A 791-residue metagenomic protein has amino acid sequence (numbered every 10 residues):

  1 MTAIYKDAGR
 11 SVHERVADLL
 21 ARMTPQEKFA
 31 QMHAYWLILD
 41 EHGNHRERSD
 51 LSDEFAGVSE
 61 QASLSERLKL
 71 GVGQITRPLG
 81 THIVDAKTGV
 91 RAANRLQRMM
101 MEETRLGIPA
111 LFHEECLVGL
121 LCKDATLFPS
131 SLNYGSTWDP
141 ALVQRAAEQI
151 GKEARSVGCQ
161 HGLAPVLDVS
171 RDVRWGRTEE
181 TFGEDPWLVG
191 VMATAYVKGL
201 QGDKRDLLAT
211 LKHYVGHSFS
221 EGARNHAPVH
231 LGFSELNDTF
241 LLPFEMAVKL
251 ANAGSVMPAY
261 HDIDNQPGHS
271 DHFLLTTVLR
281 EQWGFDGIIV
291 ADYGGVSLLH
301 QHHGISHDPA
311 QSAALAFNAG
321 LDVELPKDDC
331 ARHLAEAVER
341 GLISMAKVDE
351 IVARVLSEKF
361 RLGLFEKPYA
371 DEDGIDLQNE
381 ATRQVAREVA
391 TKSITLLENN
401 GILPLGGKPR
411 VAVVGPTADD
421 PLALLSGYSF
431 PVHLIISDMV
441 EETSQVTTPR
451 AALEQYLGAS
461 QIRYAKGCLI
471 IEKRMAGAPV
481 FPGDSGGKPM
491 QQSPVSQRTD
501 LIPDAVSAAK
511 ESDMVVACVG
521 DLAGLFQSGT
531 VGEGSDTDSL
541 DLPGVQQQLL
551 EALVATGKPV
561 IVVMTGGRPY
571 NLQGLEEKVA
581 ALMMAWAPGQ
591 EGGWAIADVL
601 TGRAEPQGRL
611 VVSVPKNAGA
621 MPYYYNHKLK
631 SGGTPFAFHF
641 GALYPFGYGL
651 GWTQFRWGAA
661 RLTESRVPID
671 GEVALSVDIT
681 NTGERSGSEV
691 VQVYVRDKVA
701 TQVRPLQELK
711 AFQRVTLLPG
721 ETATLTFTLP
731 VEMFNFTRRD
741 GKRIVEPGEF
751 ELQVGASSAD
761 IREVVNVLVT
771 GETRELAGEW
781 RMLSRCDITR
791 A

Functional and structural regions predicted by a protein language model:
M1-N735, E746-V754, S758, W780 (+1 more regions): Glycoside hydrolase catalytic-domain context in secreted enzymes
D740-R743: Short proline/glycine-enriched turn/loop segments at secondary-structure junctions
D760-E775: Short beta-strand elements
